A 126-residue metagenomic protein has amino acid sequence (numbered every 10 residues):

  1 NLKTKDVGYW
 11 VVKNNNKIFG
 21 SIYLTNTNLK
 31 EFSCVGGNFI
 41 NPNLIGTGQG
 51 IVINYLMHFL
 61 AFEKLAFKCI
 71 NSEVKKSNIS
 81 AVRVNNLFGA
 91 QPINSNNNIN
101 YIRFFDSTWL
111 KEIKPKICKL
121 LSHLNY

Functional and structural regions predicted by a protein language model:
L2-V11: A short helix-loop-beta-strand connector motif used in the catalytic cores of GNAT acetyltransferases and, in some
N15-Y126: Acyl-donor (CoA/ACP) binding surface of acyl/acetyltransferases
